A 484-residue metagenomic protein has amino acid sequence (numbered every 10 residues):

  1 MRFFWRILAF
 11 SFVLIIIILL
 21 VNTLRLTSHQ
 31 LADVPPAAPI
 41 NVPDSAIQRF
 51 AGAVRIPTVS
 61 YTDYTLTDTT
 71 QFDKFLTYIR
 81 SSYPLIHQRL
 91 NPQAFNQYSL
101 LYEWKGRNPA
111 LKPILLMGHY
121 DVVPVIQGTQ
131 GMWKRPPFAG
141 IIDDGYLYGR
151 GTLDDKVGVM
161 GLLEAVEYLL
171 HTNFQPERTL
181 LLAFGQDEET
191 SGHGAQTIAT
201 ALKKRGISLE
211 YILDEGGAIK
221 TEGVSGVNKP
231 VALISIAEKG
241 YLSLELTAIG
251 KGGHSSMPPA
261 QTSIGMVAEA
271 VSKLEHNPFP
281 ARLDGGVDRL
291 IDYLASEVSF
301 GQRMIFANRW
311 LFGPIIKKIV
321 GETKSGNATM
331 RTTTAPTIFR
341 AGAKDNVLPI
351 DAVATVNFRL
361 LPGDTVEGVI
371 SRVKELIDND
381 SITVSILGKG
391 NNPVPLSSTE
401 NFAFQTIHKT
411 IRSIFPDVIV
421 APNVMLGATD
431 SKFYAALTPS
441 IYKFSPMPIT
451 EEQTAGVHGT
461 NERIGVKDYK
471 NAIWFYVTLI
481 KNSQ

Functional and structural regions predicted by a protein language model:
M1-V13: N-terminal Sec-pathway targeting helices
S11-T152, H171-P176, V356: Acidic/His- and Gly-rich active-site-bordering loop/insert found across diverse amide/peptide-bond hydrolases
R25-D33, L202-R205, E210-Y211, A218-K229 (+4 more regions): Acidic-enriched catalytic cores of C-N bond-cleaving enzymes acting on peptides and small amides
A51, R55-V59, R80-Q88, E167-H171 (+8 more regions): Sec-exported extracytoplasmic/periplasmic mature domains
G52-T65, T247-G250, D380, S385-N392: Acidic/histidine-rich, surface-exposed loop or edge segments in extracytoplasmic proteins
Y64-T65, V125-Q130, H193-Q196, G223-G226 (+3 more regions): Short, solvent-exposed loop/turn and secondary-structure capping segments
Q93, E103, P109-A110, K220-T221 (+4 more regions): An extended, acidic, His-containing surface patch that forms the Zn2+-binding/catalytic region of metallohydrolases
Y146-L147, G151-L233: Acidic/histidine-rich catalytic neighborhood of metal-dependent amide-processing enzymes
